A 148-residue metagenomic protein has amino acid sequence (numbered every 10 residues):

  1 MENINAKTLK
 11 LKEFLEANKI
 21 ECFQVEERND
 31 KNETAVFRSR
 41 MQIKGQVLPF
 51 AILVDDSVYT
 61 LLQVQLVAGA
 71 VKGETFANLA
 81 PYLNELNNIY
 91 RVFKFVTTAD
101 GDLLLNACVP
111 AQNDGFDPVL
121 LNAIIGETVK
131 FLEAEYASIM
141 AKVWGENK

Functional and structural regions predicted by a protein language model:
M1-F50: Charge-rich, low-complexity N-terminal segments
A35-F37, Y59-T60, D102-L103: Hydrophobic residues embedded in beta-strands of well-ordered beta-sheets
S39-A68: Long, continuous compositionally biased terminal/linker segments
L62-L104: Short, internal acidic amphipathic alpha-helical interface segments that mediate docking to partner proteins
V67-G69, V109-D114: A short interface-forming secondary-structure element
A111-I124: A short acidic/glycine-rich loop-to-helix N-cap element
V129-L132: Helix-rich interaction surfaces within compact, conserved domain-sized segments that mediate assembly or partner
S138-K148: Short, highly charged C-terminal tails/helix-capping segments
